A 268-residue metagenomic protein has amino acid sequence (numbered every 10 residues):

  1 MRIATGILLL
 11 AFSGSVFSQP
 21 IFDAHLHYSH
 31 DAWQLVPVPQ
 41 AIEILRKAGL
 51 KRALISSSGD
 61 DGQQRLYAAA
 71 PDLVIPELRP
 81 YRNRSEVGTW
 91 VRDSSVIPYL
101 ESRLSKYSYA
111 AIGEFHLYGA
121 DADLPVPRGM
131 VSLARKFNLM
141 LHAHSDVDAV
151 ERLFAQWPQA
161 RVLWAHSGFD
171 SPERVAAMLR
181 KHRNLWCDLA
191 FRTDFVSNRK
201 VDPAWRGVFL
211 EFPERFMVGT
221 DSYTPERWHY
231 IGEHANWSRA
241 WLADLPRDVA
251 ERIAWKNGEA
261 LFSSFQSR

Functional and structural regions predicted by a protein language model:
R2, P20-F22, A32-Q34, P39-S56 (+3 more regions): Mid-to-C-terminal alpha-helical segments outside catalytic/metal-binding sites
V16-S18: Boundary at the C-terminal end of the N-terminal hydrophobic targeting segment
P20-A24, K51-S57, I75-R79, A110-E114 (+4 more regions): Structural recognition of the beta-strand scaffold that forms the well-ordered cores of secreted hydrolase catalytic
H25, L45, I112, A134 (+5 more regions): Conserved, mostly hydrophobic/aromatic
S29-D31, D60-Q63, N83-S85, Y118-D121 (+4 more regions): Active-site environment of divalent metal-dependent phosphoester hydrolases
D61-M140, W186, F191-D194: Active-site gating/metal-coordination segments in enzymes
L78, V91, D121-V218: Catalytic pocket-lining loop regions of alpha/beta-barrel enzymes, especially the amidohydrolase/enolase/GH5 lineages
